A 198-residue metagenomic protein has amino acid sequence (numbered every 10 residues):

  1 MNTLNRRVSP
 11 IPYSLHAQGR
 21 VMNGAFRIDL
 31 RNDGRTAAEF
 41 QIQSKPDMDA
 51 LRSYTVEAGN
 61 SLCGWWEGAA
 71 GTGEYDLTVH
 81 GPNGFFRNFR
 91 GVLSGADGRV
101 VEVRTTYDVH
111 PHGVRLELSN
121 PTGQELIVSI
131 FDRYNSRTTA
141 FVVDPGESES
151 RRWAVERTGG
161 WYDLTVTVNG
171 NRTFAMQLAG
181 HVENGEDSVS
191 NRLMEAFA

Functional and structural regions predicted by a protein language model:
M1-N23: Long, His/Glu/Asp-enriched segments that create or flank divalent metal/ion-associated functional microenvironments
H16-R20, T106-G113: A structural motif detector for short, solvent-exposed N-terminal "entry" segments of globular domains
M22-A38, I42-S44, H112-L126, I130-D132: Asparagine-centered strand-capping/turn motif at beta-strand->loop junctions
R35, D47-D49, P82-G84, Y134-S136 (+1 more regions): Glycine-centered tight beta-turn/hairpin loop motif at sheet-sheet or coil-to-beta transitions
A37-F40, S44-D47, Y54, G81 (+1 more regions): Predominantly soluble domains enriched in secretory-pathway, periplasmic, or organellar proteins
S44-T72, D132-D163: Intrinsically disordered, low-complexity Pro/Gly/Ser/Thr-rich segments with frequent PxxP/GP/PP motifs and embedded
E67-P111, V155-A198: Terminal connector regions
Y75, T122, L126-S129, V142-E147 (+3 more regions): Copper-binding active sites and cupredoxin-like electron-transfer domains, recognizing His/Cys-rich ligand loops
